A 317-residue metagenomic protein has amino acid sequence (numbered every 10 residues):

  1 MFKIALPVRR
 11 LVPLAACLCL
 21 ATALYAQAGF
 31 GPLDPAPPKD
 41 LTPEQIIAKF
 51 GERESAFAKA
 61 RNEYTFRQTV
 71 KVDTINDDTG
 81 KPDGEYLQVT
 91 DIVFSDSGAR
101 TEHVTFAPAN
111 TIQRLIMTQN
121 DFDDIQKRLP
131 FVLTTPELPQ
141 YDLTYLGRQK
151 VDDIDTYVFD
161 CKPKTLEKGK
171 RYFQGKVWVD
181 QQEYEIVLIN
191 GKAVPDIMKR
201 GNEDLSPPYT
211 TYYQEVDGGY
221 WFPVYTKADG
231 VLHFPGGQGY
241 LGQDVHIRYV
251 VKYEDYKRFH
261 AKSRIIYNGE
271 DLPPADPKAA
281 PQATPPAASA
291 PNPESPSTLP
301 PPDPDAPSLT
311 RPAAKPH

Functional and structural regions predicted by a protein language model:
M1-R9: N-terminal secretory signal peptides that target proteins for export/translocation
F2-K3, L20, I46, D121: Helix-centric, low-specificity signal for extended rod-like, repetitive segments
V12-Y25: Bacterial N-terminal signal peptides
Q27-Q174, Q181-V187, K192-P207, E215-D217 (+1 more regions): Structured extracytoplasmic
D217-Y225: Short, positively biased Gly/Pro-containing turn/loop motifs at secondary-structure boundaries
